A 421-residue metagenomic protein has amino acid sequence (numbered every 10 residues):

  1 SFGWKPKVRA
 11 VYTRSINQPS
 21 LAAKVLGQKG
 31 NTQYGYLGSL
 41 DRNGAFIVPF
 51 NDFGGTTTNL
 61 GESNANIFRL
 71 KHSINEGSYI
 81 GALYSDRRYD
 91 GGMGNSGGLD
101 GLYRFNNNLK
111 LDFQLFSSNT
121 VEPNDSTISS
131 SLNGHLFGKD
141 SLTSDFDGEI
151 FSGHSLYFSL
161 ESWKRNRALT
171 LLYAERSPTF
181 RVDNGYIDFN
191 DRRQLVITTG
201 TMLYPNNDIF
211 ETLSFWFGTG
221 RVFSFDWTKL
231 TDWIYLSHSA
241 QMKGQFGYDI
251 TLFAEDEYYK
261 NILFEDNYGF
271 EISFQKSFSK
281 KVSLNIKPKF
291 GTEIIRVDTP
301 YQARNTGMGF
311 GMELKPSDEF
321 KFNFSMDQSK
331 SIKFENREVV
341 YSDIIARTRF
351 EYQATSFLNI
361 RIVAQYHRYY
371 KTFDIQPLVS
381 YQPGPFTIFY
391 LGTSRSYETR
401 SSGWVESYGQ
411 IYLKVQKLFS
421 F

Functional and structural regions predicted by a protein language model:
S1-D86, H154-L156, S162-L172, R176-Y186 (+2 more regions): Active-site cores of enzymes that catalyze phosphoryl transfer or operate on phosphate-rich substrates
Q18-S20, L102-F105, K110-F421: Exposed, low-structure sequence patches enriched in small/polar residues
K24-G27, G94-N95, P288, F389: Generic detector of intrinsically disordered, low-complexity, polar/charged segments
S63-S117: Transmembrane beta-barrel wall of Gram-negative outer-membrane proteins
